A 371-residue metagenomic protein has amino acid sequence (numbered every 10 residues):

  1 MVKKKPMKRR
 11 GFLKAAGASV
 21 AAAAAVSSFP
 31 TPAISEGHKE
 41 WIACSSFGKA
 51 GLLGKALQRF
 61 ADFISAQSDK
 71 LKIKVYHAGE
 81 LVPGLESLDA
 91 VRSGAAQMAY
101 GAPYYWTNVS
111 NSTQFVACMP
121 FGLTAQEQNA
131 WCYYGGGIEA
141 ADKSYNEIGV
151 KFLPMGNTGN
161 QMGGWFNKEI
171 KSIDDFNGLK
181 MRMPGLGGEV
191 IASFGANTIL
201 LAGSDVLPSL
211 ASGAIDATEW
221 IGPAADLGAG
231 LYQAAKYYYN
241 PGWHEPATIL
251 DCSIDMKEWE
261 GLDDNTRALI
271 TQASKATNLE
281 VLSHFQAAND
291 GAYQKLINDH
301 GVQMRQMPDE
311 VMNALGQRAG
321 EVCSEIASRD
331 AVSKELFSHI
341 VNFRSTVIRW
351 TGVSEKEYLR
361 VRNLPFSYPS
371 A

Functional and structural regions predicted by a protein language model:
V2-Q128, I138-A371: N-terminal secretory/targeting leader peptides
